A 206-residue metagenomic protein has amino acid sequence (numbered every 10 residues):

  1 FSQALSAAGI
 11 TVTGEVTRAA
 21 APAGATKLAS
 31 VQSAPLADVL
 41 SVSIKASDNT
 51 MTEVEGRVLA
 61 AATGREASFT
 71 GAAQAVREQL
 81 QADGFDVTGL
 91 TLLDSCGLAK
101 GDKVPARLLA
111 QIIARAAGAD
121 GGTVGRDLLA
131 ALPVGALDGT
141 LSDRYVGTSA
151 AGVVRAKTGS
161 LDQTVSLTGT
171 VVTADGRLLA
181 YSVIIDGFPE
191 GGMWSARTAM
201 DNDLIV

Functional and structural regions predicted by a protein language model:
F1-R126: A small/polar active-site loop signature that marks catalytic segments
A75, F85-V206: C-terminal soluble interaction/assembly domains
